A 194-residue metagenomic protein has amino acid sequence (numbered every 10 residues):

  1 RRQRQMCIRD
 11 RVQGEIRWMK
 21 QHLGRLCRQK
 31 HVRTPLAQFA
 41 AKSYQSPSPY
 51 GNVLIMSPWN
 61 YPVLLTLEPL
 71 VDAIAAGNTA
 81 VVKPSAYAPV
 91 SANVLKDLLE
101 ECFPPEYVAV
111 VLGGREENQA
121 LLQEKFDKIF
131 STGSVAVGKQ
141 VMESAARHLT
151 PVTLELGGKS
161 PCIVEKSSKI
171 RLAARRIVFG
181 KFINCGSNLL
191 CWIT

Functional and structural regions predicted by a protein language model:
R1, W18, R25-V32, R171: Short, structured beta/alpha segment
Q3-I8: Short, small-residue-biased leader/transition segments that mark boundaries at the very start of proteins
I16, G77, V108, I129 (+1 more regions): Residue-level signal for inorganic ion chemistry
V32-F39, V110-G113, R176-I177: Short gly/ser/thr-rich secondary-structure transition/capping motifs
T34-F103, L149, R171: Conserved small-residue-rich beta-alpha loop and adjacent elements that most often cradle the phosphate/pyrophosphate
K42-Y44, V110-D127: A structured beta-alpha segment of the ubiquitous adenosine-cofactor-binding alpha/beta core
N78, K83-S85, L112, T132-G133 (+1 more regions): Short beta->alpha connector loops at strand-helix junctions that form conserved, small/polar/Pro-enriched
F103, A136-T194: ALDH superfamily catalytic-core signature
